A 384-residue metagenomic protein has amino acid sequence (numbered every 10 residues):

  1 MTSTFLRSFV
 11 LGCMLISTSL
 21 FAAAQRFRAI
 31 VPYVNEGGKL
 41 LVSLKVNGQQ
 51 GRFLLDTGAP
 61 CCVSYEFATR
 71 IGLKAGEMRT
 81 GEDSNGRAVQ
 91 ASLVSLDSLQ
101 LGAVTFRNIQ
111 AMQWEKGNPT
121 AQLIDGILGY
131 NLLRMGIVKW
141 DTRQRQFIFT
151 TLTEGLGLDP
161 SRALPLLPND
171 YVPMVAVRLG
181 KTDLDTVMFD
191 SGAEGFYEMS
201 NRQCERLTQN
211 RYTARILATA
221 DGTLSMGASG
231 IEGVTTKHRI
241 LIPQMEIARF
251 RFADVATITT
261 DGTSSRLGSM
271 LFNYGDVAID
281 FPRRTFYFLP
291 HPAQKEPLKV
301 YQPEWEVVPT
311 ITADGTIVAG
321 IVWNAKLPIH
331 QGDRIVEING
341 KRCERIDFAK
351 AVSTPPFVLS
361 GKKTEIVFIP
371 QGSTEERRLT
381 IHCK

Functional and structural regions predicted by a protein language model:
M1-C13: Bacterial N-terminal signal peptides that target proteins for export
S3-T4, F21-A23: Intrinsic low-complexity, intrinsically disordered segments enriched in polar/basic residues
S17-S19: N-terminal signal peptide c-region/cleavage motif recognized by signal peptidases
A22-K384: Pepsin/retropepsin-fold aspartyl endopeptidases
